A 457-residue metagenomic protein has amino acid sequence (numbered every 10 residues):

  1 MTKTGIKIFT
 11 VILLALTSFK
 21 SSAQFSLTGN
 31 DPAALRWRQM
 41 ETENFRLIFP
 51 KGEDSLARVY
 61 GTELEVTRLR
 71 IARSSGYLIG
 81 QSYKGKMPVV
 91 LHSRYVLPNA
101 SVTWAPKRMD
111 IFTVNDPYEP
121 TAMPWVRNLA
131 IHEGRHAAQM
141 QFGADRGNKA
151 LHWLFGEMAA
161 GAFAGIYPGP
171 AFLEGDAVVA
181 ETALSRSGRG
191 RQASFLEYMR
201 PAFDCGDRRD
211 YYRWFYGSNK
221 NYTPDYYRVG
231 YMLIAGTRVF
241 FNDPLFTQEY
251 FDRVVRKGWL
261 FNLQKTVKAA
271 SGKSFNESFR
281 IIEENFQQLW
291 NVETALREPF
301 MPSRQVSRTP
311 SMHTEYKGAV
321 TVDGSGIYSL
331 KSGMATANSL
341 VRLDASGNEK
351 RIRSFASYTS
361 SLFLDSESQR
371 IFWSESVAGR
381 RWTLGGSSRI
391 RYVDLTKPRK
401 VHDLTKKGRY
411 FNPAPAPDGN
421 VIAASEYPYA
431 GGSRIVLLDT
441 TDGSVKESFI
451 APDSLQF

Functional and structural regions predicted by a protein language model:
M1-F9: Bacterial N-terminal signal peptides that target proteins for export
A23-F163, G169: Juxtacatalytic substrate-recognition/specificity segment
L27-P32, P106-K107, P124-L129, F142-A235 (+2 more regions): Acidic/His/Gly-enriched intrinsically disordered linker/tail segments that often contain short helix/coil "MoRF-like"
T28-D31, R36-Q39, N221-P224, Q248-L362 (+1 more regions): Beta/coil-rich, acidic/histidine-enriched accessory regions frequently appended to metallopeptidases
G190, S194, H313, K331-L340 (+5 more regions): A flexible loop/linker signature enriched in serine peptidases of the S9 family
G326-I327, I371, V421-I422: Hydrophobic beta-strand positions that form the internal "hydrophobic ladder" of WD40/Gbeta-like beta-propeller blades
D344-G347, D394-P398, D439-G443: Short loop/turn segments that connect beta-strands within beta-propeller blades
